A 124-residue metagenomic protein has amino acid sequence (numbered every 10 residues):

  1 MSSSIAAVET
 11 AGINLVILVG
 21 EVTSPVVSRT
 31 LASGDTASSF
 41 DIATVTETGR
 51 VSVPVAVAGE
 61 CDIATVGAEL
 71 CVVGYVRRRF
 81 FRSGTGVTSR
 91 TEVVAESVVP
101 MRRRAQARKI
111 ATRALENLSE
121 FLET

Functional and structural regions predicted by a protein language model:
M1-T124: Single-stranded nucleic acid-binding surfaces, predominantly the OB-fold ssDNA-binding core
